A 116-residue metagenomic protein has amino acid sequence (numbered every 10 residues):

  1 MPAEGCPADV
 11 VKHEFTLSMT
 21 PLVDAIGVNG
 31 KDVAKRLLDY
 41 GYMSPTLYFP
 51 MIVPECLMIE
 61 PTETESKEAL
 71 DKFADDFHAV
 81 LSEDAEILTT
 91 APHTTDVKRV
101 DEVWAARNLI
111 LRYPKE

Functional and structural regions predicted by a protein language model:
M1-E116: Non-catalytic terminal extensions of PLP-dependent enzymes
